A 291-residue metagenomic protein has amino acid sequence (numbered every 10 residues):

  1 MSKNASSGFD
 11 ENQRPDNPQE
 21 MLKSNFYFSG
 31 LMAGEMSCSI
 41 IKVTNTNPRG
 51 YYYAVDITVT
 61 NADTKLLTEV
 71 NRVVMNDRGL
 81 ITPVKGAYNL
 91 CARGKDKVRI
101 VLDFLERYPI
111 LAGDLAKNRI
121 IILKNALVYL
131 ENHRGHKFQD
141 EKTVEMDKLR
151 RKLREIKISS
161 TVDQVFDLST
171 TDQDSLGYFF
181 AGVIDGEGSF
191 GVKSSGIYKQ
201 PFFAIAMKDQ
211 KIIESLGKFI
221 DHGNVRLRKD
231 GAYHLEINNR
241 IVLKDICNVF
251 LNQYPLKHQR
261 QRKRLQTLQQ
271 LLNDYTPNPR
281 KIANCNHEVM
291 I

Functional and structural regions predicted by a protein language model:
M1-I291: Internal intein/HINT superfamily modules and their associated LAGLIDADG
